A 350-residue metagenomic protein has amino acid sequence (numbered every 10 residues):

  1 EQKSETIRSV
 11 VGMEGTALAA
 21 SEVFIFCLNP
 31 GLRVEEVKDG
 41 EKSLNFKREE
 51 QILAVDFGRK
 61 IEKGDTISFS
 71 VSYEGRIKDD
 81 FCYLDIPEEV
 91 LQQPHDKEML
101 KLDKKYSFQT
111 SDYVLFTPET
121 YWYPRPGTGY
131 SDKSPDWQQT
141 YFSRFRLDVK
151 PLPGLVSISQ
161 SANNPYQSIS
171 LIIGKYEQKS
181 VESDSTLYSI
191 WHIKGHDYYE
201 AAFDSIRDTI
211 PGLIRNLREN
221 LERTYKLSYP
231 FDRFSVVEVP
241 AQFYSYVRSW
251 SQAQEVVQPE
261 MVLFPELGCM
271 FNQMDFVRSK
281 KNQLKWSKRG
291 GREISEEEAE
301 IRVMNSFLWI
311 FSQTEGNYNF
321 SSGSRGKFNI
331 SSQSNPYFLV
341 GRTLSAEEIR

Functional and structural regions predicted by a protein language model:
E1-R8, R33-E36, S107, P135-Q139: N-terminal, polar/Ser/Thr-rich
Q2, A19, R48, E62-G64 (+1 more regions): Surface-exposed coil/turn segments at beta-strand junctions on protein surfaces, enriched
S4-P30: Ligand-binding face of N-terminal immunoglobulin V-set domains in extracellular IgSF glycoproteins
G12-A19, R59-K60, L147-P151: Extracellular and analogous surface-interaction loops
F24, P30-L100, K133-S134, I206 (+3 more regions): A surface-exposed beta-strand-loop module
S72-E177: Extended, low-hydrophobicity, Ser/Thr/Pro/Gly-biased non-transmembrane segments
L147, E182-I349: Juxtacatalytic substrate-recognition/specificity segment
